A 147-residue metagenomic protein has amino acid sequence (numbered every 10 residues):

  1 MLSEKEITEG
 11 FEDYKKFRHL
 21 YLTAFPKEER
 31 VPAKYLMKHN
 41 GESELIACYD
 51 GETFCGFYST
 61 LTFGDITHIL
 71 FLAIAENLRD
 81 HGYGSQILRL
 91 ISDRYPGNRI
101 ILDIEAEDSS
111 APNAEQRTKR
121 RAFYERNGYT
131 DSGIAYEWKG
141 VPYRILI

Functional and structural regions predicted by a protein language model:
M1-V31: Short amphipathic alpha-helix that is part of the acyltransferase structural core
G10, Q116-T118, G133-I147: C-terminal "cap" of GNAT-fold acetyltransferases
L22-D50: Active-site rim helix/loop that mediates acceptor-substrate recognition in acyltransferases
A47, E52-T62, I66-A73: Conserved beta-strand in the GNAT
T62-L72, R79, G97-N98, P142: A conserved beta-turn-beta hairpin within the catalytic core of GNAT-like acetyltransferases that forms part
I74, D80-R94: Conserved acetyl-CoA-binding loop-helix of GNAT-fold acetyltransferases
Y95-Q116: Conserved GNAT acetyl-CoA-binding A-motif
R120-S132: Conserved acetyl-CoA-binding loop of GNAT-fold acetyltransferases
